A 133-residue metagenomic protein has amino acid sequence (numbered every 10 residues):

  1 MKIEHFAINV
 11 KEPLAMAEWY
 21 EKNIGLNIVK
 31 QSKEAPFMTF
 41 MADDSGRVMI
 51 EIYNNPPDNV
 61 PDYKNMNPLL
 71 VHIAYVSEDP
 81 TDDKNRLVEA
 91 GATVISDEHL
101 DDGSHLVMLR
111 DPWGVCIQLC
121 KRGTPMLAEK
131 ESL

Functional and structural regions predicted by a protein language model:
M1-A17, L70-S77, R122-L133: N-terminal beta-strand motif that seeds the catalytic metal site of vicinal oxygen chelate
A7-M49: Core segments of cupin and vicinal oxygen chelate
W19, T81-R86: Short amphipathic alpha-helices within nucleic acid-binding modules
A35, L69, G103: Exposed loop/turn and edge beta-strand positions of beta-sandwich/beta-sheet ligand-binding modules
F37, P57-D62, L127-A128: A short, acidic/glycine-rich surface segment
F40, K84-L133: Vicinal oxygen chelate
S45-M49, P56-N59, E78-D82: Short, charged/polar surface micro-motifs in flexible loops or helix N-caps
Y53-D58, K121-G123: Acetyl-CoA-dependent GNAT
